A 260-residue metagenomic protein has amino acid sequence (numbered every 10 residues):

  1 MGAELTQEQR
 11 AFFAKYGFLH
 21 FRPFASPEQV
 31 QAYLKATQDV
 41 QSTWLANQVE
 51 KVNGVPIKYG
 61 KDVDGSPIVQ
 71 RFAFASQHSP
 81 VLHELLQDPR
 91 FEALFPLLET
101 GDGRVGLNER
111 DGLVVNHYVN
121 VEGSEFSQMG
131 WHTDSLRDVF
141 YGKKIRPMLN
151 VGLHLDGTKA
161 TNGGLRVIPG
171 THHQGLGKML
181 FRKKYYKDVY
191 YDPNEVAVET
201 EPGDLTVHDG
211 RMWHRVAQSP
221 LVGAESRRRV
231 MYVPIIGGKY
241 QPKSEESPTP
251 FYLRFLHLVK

Functional and structural regions predicted by a protein language model:
M1-K15, R22-W131, R137, F255: Non-heme Fe(II)-dependent double-stranded beta-helix
A11, I145-M148, G157-A217: Double-stranded beta-helix
F21, L153, T206-H208: Short hydrophobic-aromatic micro-motifs
A25-P27, N120, L136, T158-A160 (+3 more regions): Short, solvent-exposed loop/turn segments at secondary-structure junctions
T43, V49, K178-Y185, L205-V207 (+1 more regions): Non-heme Fe(II)/2-oxoglutarate
I68, H78, E109-D111, P147-L149 (+3 more regions): Residues that flank catalytic or metal-binding motifs in active/ligand-binding sites
H117, T133-S135, L153-G157, P169: Short, structured patches in soluble enzyme cores that scaffold and shape functional sites
L136-Y141, P193-N194: Short, P/G- and charge-enriched loop/turn segments at secondary-structure junctions
